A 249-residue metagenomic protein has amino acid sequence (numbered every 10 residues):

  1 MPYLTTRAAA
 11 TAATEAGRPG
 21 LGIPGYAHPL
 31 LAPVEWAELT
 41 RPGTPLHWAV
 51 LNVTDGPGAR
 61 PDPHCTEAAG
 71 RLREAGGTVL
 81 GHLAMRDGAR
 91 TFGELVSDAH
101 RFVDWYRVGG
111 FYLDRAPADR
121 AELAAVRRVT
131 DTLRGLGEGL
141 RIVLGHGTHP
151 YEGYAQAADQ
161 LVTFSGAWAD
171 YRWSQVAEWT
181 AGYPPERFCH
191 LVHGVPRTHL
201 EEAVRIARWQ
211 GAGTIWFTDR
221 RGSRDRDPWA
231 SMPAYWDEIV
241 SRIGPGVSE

Functional and structural regions predicted by a protein language model:
M1-E249: Glycan-processing catalytic domains of CAZymes
